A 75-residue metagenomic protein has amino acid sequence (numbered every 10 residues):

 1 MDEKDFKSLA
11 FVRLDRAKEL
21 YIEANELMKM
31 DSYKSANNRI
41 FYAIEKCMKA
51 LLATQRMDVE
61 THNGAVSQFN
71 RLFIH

Functional and structural regions predicted by a protein language model:
M1-H75: Terminal alpha-helical segments
